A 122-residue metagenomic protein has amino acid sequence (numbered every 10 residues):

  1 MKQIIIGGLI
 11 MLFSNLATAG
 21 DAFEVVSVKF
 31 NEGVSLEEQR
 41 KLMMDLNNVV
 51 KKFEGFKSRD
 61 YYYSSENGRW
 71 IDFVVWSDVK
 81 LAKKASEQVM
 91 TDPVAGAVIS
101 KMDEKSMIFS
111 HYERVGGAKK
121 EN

Functional and structural regions predicted by a protein language model:
Q3-L9: Sec-dependent N-terminal signal peptides
I5, T18-F23, V28-N31, K57-R69 (+1 more regions): Glycine-rich beta-strand-turn "strand-cap" elements at beta-sheet edges
L9-I10, V79: Extended rod-forming repeat segments used as scaffolds/tethers
K29-K41: Short, surface-exposed ligand-recognition loops at beta-strand->loop->(often short) alpha-helix junctions that present
G33, N67, D78-A82: Short, charged/polar surface micro-motifs in flexible loops or helix N-caps
M44, K51-K57, V75-H111: An amphipathic, aromatic/His-enriched active-site/gating alpha helix that lines ligand/cofactor pockets
